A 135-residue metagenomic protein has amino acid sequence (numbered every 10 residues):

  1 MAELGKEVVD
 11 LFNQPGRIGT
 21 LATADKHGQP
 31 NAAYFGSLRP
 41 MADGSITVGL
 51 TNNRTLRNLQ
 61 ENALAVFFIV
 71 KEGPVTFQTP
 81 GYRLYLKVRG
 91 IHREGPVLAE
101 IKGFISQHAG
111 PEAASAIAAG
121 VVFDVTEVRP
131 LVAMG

Functional and structural regions predicted by a protein language model:
M1-G135: Binding-site signature for planar aromatic cofactors or substrates
